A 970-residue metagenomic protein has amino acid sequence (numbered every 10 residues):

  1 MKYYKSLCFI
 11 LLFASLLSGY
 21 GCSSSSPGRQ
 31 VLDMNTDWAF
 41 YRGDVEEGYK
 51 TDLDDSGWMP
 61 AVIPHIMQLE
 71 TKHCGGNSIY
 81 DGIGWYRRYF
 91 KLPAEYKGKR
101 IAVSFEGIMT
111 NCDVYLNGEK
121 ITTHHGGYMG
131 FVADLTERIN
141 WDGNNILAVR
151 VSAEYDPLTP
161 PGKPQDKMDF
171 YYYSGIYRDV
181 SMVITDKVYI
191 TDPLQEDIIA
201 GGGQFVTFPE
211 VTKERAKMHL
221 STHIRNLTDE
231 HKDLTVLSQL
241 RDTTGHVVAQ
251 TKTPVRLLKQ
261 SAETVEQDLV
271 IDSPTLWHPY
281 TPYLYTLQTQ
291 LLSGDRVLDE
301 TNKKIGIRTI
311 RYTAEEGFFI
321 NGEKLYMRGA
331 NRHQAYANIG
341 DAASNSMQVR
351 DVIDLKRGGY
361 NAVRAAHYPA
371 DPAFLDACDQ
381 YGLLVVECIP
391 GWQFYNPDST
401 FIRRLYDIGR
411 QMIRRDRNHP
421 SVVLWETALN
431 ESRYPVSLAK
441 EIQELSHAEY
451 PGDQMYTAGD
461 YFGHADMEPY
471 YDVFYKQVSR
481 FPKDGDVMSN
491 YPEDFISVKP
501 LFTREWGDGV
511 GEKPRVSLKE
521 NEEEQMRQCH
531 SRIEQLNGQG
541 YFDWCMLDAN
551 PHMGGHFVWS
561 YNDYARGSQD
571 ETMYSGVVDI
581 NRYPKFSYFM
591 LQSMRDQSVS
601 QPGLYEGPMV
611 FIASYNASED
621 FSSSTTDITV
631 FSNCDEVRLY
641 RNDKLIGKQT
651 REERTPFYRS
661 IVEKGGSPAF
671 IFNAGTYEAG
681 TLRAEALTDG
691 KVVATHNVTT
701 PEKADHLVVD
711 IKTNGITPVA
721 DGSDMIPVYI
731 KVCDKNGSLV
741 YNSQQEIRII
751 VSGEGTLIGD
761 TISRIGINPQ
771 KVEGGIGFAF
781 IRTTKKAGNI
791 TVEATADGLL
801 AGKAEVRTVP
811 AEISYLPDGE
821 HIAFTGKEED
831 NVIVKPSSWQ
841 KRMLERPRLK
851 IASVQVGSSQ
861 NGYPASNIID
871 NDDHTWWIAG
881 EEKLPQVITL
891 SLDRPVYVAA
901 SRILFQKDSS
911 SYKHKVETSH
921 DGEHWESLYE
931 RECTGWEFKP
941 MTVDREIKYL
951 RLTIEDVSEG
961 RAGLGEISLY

Functional and structural regions predicted by a protein language model:
S25-E106, P160-K167, Y173-I176, D186-V188 (+3 more regions): Extended carbohydrate-recognition surfaces in non-catalytic/accessory domains of CAZymes and lectin-like proteins
Q30-K50, I108, M168, Y172-G175 (+6 more regions): Substrate-binding clefts and catalytic carboxylate motifs of secreted carbohydrate-active enzymes
L32, D44, D81-E196, L227 (+6 more regions): Accessory beta-strand-rich segments of carbohydrate-active enzymes
D55-V62, L116, G826-R894, L904-K913 (+2 more regions): Disordered, acidic Ser/Thr/Pro-rich linker "stalks" and the adjacent N-terminal cap of the next globular domain
P64-L92, Y96-S104, M109-N117, T122-H125 (+8 more regions): Active-site-adjacent substrate/metal-binding segments within catalytic domains of carbohydrate-active enzymes
L220-I224, Q290, I628-S632, E685 (+6 more regions): Beta-strand-rich structural segments
V352-D354, A362-L591, E606-F611, S618 (+1 more regions): Substrate-binding/catalytic cleft of secreted carbohydrate-active enzymes, primarily glycoside hydrolases
E881-L884, K907-Y970: Trp- and acidic/polar-enriched beta-sheet ligand-binding modules for extracellular glycan and matrix recognition
